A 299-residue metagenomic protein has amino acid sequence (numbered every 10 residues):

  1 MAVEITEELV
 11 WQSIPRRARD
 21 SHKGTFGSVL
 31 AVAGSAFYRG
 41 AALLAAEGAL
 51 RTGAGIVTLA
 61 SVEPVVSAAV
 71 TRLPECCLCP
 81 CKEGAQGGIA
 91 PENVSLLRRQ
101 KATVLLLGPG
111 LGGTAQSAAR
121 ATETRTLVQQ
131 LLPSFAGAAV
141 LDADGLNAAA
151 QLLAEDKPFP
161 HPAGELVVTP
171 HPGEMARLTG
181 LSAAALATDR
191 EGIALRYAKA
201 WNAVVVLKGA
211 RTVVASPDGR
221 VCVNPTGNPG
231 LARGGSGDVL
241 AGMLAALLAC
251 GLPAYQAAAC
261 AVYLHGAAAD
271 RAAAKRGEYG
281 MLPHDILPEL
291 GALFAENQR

Functional and structural regions predicted by a protein language model:
M1-E7, A60-T226, A295: Glycine-rich phosphate/dinucleotide-binding loop and adjoining beta-alpha-beta core of small-molecule
M1-K23: Positively charged, low-complexity intrinsically disordered leader regions
R17, V221-G235: Short pre-catalytic strand/loop immediately N-terminal to key active-site residues, enriched for Gly-Thr
H22-C77, E83-Q86: Substrate-binding N-lobe of the ribokinase-like
F37-T52, T58, G145-Q151, R233 (+1 more regions): Short glycine/serine/threonine-rich phosphate/pyrophosphate-binding segments that cradle anionic phosphate groups
L43, E47-G48, Q129, L195 (+1 more regions): Alpha-helical segments flanking ligand/cofactor-binding loops in enzyme cores
A176-R177, R233-L264: Short, small-residue alpha-helix embedded
A267-R299: Charged C-terminal helix
